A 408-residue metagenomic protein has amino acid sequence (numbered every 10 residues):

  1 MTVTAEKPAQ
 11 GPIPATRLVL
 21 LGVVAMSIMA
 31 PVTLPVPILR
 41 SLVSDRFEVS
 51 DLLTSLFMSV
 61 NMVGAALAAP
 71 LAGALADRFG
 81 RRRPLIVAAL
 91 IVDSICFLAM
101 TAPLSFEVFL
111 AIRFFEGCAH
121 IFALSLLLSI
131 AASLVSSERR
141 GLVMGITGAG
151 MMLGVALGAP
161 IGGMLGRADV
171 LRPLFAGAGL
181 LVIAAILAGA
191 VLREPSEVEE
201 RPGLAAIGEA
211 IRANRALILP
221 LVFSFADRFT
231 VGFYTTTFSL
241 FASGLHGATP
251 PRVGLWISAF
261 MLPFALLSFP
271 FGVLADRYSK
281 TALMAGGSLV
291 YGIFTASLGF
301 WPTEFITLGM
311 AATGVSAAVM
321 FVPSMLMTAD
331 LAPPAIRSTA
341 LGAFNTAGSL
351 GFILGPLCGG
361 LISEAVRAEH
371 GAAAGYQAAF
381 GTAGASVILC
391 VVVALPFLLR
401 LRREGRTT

Functional and structural regions predicted by a protein language model:
T2-A15, R193-L221: Juxtamembrane intracellular "pre-TM" segments in multi-pass secondary transporters
I38-L52, T236-R252: Short amphipathic helix-loop junctions that connect adjacent transmembrane helices in Major Facilitator Superfamily/SLC
E48, G80, A102-L104, G247 (+2 more regions): Helix-breaking motifs and short loop linkers at transmembrane-helix boundaries and internal kinks in secondary membrane
A69-G80, L267-S279, S363: Helix-to-loop junctions at the C-terminal end of transmembrane segments in multipass secondary transporters
P84-L98, A282-A296: Structural signature of the two symmetry-related core transmembrane helices
F114-G150, L326-M327: Cytoplasmic helix-loop-helix junction between adjacent transmembrane helices in 12-TM secondary transporters
T147-G189: Helix-loop-helix hairpin linking two adjacent transmembrane segments in secondary transporters
G166-G179, L361-S386: A membrane-interface helix-boundary motif in multi-pass transporters
